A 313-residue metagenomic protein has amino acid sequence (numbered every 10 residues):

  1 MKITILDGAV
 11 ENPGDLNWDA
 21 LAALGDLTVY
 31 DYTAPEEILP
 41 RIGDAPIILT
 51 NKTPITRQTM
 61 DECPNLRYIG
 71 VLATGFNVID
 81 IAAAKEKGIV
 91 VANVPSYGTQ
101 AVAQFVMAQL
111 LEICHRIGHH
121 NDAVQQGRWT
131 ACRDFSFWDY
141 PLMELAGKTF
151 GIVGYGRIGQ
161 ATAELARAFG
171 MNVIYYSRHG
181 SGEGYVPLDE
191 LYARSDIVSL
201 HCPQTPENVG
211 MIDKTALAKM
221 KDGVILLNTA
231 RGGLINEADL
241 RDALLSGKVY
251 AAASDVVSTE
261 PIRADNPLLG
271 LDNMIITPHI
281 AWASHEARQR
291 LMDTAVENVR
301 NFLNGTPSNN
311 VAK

Functional and structural regions predicted by a protein language model:
M1-A45: N-terminal glycine-/charge-rich "phosphate-binding" loop or analogous flexible N-terminal tail
D31, L72-A73, I89-Q100, S177 (+1 more regions): Short beta->alpha connector loops at strand-helix junctions that form conserved, small/polar/Pro-enriched
I55-M60, R178-P267: Rossmann-like adenosine-cofactor binding region
K87, P95-T149, E164: Phosphate-binding beta-alpha-beta segment of Rossmann-like dinucleotide-binding domains, i.e., the NAD(P)
V91, G223-K313: Rossmann-like dinucleotide-binding domain for NAD(H)/NADP(H)
I158: Hydrophobic/small residue at the entry helix of a nucleotide-binding pocket
R167-E183: NAD(P)-binding Rossmann-fold cofactor-contacting core
